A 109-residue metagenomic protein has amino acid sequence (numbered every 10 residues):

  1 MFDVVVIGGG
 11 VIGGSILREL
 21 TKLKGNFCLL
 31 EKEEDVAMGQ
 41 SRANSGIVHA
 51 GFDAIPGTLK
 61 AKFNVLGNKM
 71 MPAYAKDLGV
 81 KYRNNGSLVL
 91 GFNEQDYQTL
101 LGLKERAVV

Functional and structural regions predicted by a protein language model:
M1-F2, G25, A43, N85: Short coil/turn connectors at secondary-structure junctions
F2-L29: N-terminal Rossmann-like FAD-binding beta1-loop-alpha1 element of flavoenzymes
G10, E33, G46: Proline-glycine-enriched beta-turn/loop adjacent to the NAD(P) cofactor-binding site in Rossmann-like oxidoreductases
G14, E34-D35, A75-D77: A generic local structural motif
I16, G39, L100: Short glycine-/acidic-enriched loop or helix-start segments at secondary-structure transitions that form or flank
T21-A43: Glycine-rich FAD pyrophosphate-binding loop
G46-V109: Dinucleotide-binding Rossmann-like beta1-alpha1 core, especially the glycine-rich loop that anchors the ADP
